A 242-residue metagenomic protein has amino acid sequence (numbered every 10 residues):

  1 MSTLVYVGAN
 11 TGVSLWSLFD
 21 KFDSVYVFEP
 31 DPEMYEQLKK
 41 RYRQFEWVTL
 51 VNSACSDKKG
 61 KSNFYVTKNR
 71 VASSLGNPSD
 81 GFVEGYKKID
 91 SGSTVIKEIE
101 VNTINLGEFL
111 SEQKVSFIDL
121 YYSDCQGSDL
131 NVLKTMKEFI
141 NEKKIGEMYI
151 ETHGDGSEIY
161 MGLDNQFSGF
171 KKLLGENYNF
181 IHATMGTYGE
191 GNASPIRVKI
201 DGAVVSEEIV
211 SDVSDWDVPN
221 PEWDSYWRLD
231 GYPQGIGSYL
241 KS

Functional and structural regions predicted by a protein language model:
M1-S242: Phosphate/nucleotide-binding beta-alpha loop and adjacent structural elements of enzyme active sites
